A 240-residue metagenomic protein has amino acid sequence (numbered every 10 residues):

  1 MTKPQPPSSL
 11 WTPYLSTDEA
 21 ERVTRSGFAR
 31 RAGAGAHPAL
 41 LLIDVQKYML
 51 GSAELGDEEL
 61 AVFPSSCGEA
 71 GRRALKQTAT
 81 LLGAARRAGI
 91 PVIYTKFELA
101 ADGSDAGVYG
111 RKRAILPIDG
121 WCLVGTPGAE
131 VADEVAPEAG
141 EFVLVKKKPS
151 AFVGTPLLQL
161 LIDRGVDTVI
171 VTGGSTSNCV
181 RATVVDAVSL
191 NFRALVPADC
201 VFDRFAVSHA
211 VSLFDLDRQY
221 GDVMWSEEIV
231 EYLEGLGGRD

Functional and structural regions predicted by a protein language model:
M1-A39, A53, G83-A88, L99-A100 (+1 more regions): Active-site-adjacent betaalpha module
S16-T17, L60, P64, G68-E69 (+2 more regions): Short, structured coil/loop segments at alpha-helix boundaries
A36, S52-A85, I90-P91: A short alpha/beta connector and helix-capping loop motif
L41-I43: Short hydrophobic beta-strand that contains or immediately precedes a catalytic carboxylate
Q46-S52: Short acidic, Gly/Ser-rich segments with clustered Asp/Glu that frequently serve as metal-coordination loops in enzyme
L55-F63, A106-K112, A187: Surface-exposed, active-site-proximal loop segments in enzymatic domains
V92, F97-K112: Early exported N-terminus immediately downstream of N-terminal targeting peptides
